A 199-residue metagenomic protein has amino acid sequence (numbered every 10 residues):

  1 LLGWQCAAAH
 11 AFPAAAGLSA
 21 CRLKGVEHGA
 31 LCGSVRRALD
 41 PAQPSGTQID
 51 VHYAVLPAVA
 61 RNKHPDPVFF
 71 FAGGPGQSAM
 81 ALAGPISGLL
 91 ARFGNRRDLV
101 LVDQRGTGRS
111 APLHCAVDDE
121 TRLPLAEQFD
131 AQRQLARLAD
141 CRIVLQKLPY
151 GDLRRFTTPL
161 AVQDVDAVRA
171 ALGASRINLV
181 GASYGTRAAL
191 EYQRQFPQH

Functional and structural regions predicted by a protein language model:
L1-Q5: Bacterial N-terminal signal peptides
H10-H199: Gly/Pro-rich cap/lid or specificity-loop segments adjacent to the active site
